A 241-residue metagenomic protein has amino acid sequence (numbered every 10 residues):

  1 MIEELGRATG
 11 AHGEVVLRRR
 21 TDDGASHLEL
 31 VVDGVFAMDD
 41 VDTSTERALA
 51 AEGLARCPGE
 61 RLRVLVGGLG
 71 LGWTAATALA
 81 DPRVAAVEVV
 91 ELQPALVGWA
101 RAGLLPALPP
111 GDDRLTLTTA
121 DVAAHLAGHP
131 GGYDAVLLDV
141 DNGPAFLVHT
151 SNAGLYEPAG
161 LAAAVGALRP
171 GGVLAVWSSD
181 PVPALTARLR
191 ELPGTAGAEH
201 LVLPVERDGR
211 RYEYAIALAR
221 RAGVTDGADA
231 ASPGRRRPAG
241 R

Functional and structural regions predicted by a protein language model:
M1-L28: N-terminal auxiliary segments of SAM/dcSAM-dependent transferases
R18, A215-R220: Conserved hydrophobic/aromatic positions in well-ordered beta-strands
G24-M38: A short, structured beta-strand/loop element
T43-P170, V176-W177, V182, T186-A187 (+5 more regions): The AdoMet/dcAdoMet-binding core of the Class I SAM-like
A222-R241: Flexible, glycine-/basic-rich loop-and-beta segments that form/coincide with the SAM-dependent methyltransferase
